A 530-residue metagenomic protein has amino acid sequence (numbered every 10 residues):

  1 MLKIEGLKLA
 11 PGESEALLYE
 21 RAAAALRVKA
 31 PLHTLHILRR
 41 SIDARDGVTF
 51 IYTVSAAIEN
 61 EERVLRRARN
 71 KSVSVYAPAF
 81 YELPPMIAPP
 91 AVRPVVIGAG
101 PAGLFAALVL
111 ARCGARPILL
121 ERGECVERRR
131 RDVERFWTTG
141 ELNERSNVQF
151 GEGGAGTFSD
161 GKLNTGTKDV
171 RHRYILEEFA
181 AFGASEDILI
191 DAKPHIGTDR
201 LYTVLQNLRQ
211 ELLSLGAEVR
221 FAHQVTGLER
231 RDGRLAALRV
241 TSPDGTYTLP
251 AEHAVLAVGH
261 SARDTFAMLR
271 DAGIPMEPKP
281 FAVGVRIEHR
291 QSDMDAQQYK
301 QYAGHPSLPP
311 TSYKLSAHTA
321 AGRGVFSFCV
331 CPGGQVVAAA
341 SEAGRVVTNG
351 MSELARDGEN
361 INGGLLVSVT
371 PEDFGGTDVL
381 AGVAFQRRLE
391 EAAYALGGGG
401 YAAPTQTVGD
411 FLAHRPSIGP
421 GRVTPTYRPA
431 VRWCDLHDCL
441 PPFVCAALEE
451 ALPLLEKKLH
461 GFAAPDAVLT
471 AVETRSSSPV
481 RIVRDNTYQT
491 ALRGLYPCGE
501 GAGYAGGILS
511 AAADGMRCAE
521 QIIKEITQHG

Functional and structural regions predicted by a protein language model:
M1-V48, V54-F158, K162-G530: Residues forming the flavin
